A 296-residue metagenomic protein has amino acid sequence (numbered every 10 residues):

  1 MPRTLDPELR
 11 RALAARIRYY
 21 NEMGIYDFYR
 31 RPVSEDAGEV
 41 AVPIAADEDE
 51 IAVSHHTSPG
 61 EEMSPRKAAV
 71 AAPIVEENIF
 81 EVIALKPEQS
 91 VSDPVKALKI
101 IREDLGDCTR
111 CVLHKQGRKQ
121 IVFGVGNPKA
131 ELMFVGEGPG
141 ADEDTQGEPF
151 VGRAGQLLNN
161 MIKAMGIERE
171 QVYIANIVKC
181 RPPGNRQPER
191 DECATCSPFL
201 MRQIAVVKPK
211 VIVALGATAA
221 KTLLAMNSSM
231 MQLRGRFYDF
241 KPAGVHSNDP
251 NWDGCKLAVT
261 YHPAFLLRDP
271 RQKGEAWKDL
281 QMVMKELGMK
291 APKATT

Functional and structural regions predicted by a protein language model:
M1-A12: Charged, compositionally biased N-terminal leader segments and the immediate start of the first structured element
R11, Y19, Y26-R31, A41-T296: A polyanion-binding, active-site-adjacent surface
E35-G38: Terminal amphipathic helices with adjacent charged low-complexity linkers/tails
